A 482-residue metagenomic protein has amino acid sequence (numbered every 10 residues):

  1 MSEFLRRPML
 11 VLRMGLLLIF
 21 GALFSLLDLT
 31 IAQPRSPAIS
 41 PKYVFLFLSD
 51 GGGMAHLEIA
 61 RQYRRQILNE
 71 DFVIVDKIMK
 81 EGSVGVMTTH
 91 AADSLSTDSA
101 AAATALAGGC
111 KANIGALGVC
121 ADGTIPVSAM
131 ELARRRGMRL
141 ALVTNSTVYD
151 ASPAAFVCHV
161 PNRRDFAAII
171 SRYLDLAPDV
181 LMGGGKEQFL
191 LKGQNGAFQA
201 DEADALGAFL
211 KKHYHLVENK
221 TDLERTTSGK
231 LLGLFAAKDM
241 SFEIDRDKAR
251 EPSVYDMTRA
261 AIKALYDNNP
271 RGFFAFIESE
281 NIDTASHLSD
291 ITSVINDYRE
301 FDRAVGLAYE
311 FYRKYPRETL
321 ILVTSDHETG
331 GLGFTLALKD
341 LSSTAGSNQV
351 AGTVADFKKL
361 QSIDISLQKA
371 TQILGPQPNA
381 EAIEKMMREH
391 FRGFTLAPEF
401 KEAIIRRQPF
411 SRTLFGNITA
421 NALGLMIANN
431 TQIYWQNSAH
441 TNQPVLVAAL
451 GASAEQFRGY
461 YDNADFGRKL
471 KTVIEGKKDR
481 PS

Functional and structural regions predicted by a protein language model:
M1-L10: N-terminal secretory signal peptides that target proteins for export/translocation
G15-S25: Bacterial N-terminal signal peptides
A32-P34: Boundary at the C-terminal end of the N-terminal hydrophobic targeting segment
I39-L46, G51, A55-H56, R61 (+1 more regions): Active-site-adjacent structural elements in enzyme catalytic domains
P41-Y43, G52-L57, Q62-T104, D150-P481: A post-motif C-terminal structural segment
S94, D98-A121: A glycine- and small-residue-enriched flexible loop/hinge segment at structural boundaries
K111-S171, A177: Extracytoplasmic mature domains of secreted/periplasmic and thylakoid-lumen proteins
